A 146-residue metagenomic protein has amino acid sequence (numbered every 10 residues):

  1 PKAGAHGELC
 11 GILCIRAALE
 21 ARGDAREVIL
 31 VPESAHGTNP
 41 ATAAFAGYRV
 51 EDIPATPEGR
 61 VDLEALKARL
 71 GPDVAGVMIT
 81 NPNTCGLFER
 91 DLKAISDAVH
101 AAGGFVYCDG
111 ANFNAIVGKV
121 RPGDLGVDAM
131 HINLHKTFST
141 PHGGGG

Functional and structural regions predicted by a protein language model:
P1-K2: Long, charged, glycine-rich C-terminal linkers/tails
A5-G146: Conserved PLP-enzyme active-site core in the AAT-like
